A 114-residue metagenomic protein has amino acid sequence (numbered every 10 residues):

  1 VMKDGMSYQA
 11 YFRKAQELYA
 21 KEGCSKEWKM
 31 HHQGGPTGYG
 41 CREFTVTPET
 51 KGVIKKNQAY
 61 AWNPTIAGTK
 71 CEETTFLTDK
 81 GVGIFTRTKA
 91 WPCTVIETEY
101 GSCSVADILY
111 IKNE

Functional and structural regions predicted by a protein language model:
V1-E114: Active-site neighborhoods and metal-handling regions in enzymes and metal-associated proteins
